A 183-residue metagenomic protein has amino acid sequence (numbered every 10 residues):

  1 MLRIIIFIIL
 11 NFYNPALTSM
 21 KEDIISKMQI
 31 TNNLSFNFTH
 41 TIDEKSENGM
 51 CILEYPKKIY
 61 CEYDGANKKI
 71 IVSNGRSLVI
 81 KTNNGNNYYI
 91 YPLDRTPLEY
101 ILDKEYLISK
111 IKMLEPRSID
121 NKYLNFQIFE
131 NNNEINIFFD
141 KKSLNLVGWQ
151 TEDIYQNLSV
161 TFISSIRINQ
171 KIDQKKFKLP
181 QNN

Functional and structural regions predicted by a protein language model:
I4-F12: Sec-dependent N-terminal signal peptides
I6, H40, K57, Y63-N67 (+6 more regions): A mature extracytoplasmic/lumenal domain signature
A16-T18: Boundary at the C-terminal end of the N-terminal hydrophobic targeting segment
S26-S46: A short, Trp-centered hydrophobic/proline-enriched beta-strand micro-motif
I30, L53-K58, S73-S77, D120-N121 (+1 more regions): Short, solvent-exposed coil/turn segments at beta-strand boundaries
C51-Y100, S159: An acidic-aromatic
N84-Y123: Flexible, surface-exposed loop/linker segments and immediately adjacent secondary-structure boundaries
S109-N183: Gly/Pro-enriched, hydrophobic low-complexity segments that function as extracytoplasmic propeptides/linkers
